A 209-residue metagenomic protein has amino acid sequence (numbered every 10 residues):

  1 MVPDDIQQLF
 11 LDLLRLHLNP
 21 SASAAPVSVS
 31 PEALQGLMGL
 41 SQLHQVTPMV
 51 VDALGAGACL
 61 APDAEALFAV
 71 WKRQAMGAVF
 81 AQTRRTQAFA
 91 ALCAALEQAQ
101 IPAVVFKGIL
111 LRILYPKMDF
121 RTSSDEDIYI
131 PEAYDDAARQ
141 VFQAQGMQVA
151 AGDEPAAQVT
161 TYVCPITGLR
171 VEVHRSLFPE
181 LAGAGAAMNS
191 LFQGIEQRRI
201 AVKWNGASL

Functional and structural regions predicted by a protein language model:
M1-S124, I130-L209: Conserved NTP-donor binding/palm subdomain of two-metal-ion nucleotidyltransferases/polymerases, i.e., the charged
